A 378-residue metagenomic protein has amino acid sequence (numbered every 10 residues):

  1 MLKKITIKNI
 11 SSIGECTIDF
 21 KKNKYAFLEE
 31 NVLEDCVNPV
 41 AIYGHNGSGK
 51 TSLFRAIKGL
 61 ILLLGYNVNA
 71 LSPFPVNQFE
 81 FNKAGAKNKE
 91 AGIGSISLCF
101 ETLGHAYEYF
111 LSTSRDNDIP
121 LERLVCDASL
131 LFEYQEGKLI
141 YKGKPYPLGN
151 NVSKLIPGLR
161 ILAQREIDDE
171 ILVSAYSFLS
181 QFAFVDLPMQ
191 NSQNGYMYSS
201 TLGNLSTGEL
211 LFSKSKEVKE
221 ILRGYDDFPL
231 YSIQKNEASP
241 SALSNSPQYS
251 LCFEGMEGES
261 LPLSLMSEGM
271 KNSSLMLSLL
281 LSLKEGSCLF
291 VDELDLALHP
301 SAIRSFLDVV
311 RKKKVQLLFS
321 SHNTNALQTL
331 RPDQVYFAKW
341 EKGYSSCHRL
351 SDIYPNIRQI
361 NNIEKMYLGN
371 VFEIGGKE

Functional and structural regions predicted by a protein language model:
M1-K4, R304-E378: C-terminal lobe/lid and adjacent interdomain/linker elements of RecA-like ASCE P-loop ATPase modules
M1-L62: Pre-Walker A-like glycine/lysine-rich segment at the N-terminus of P-loop NTPase domains
K3-I5, G94-L98, D118-V125, S129 (+3 more regions): Short polybasic amphipathic segments
I13, A297-L298, A326-L327: Catalytic P-loop NTPase motifs of RecA-like helicase/translocase cores
E34-D35, T102, L281-L283, V309-K313 (+1 more regions): Conserved catalytic network of the ASCE P-loop NTPase/AAA+ motor domain
D35, P39-A41, F54-E108, S114-D116: Conserved P-loop NTP-binding catalytic core
N38-G47, N236-L281, C288, L294-S301: Conserved ABC ATPase signature
E108-I233: Electropositive, glycine-dotted interaction segments that contact anionic polymers or phosphate-rich ligands
